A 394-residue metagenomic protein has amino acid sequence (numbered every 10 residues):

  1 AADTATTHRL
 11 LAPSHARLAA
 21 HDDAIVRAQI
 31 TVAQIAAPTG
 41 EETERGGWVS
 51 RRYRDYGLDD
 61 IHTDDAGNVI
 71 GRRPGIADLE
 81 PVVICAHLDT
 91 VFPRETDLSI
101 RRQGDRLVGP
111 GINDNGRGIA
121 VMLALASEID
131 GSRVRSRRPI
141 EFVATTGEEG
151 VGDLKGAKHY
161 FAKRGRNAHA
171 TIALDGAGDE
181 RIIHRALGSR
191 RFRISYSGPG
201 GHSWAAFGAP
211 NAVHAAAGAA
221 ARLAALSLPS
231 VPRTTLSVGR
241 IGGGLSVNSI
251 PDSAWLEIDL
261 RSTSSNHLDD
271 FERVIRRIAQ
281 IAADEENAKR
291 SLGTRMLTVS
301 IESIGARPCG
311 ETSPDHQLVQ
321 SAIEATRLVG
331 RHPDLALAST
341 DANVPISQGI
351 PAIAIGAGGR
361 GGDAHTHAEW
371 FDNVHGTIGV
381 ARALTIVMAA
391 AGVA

Functional and structural regions predicted by a protein language model:
A1-I35, A186-G188: N-terminal hydrophobic or amphipathic helices/low-complexity stretches enriched in small/hydrophobic/Pro/Gly
A1-P13, Q34, A212-A394: Metal-dependent amide/peptide-bond hydrolase catalytic core, centered on the "pita-bread" metallohydrolase fold
A24, S50, R54, H62 (+4 more regions): Active-site metal-coordination/substrate-binding segment of hydrolases, especially metallo-dependent peptidases
A28-T31, I35-E80: A non-catalytic alpha/beta surface segment that caps or lines the substrate-entry region of metallo-dependent hydrolase
L88-R102, A168, H184-S195, E324 (+2 more regions): Acidic-glycine-rich active-site phosphate/pyrophosphate-binding loop
L98-G111, S197-G201, R327, D363-H367: Glycine/charged-rich beta-loop-alpha catalytic/anionic-binding loops adjacent to active sites
R106, G111, N115-L187, P229 (+2 more regions): Acidic/histidine-rich catalytic neighborhood of metal-dependent amide-processing enzymes
